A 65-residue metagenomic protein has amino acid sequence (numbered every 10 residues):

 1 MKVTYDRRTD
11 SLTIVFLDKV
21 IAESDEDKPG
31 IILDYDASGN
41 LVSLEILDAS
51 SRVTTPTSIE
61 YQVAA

Functional and structural regions predicted by a protein language model:
M1-A65: Small, basic N-terminal interaction modules of short regulatory proteins
